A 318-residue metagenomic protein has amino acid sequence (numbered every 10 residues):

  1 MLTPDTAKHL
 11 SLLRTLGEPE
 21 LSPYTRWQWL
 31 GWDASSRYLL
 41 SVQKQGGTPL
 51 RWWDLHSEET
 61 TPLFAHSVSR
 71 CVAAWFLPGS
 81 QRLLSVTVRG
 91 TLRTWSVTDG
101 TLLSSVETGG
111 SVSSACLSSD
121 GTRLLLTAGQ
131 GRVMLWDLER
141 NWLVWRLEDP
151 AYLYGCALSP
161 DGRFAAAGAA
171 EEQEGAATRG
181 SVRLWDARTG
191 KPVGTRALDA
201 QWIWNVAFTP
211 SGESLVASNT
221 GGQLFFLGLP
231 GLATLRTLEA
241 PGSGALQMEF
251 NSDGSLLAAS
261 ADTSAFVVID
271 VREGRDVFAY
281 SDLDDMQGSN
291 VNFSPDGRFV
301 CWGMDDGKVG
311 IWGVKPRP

Functional and structural regions predicted by a protein language model:
M1-P318: WD40-repeat beta-propeller superdomains and closely related acidic/aromatic-rich repeat-like regions
